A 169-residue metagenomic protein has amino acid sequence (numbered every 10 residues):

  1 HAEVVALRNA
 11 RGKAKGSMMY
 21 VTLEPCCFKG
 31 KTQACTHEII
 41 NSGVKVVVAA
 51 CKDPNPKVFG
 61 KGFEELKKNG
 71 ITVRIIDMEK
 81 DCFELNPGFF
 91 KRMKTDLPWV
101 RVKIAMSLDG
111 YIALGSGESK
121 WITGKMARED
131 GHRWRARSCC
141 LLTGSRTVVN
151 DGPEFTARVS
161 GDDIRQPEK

Functional and structural regions predicted by a protein language model:
H1-D81, E168: Zn2+-dependent cytidine deaminase-like catalytic core
L7-R11, F90, H132: Generic structural signal for well-ordered alpha-helical scaffold segments
C51, N86, S116: Short, flexible helix/strand-to-coil boundary loops that buttress conserved ligand/catalytic motifs in alpha/beta
V58, E84-L85, M126-E129: Short, conserved clusters of charged catalytic residues that mark active-site and nucleotide-handling motifs
F63, N86-K94: Short, surface-exposed amphipathic charged segments that create phosphate/polyanion-binding patches used for binding
T72-N86, D96-D109: Short, basic, helix/turn surface patches
K91-L108, I112-K169: Active-site ligand-binding patch in enzyme domains
